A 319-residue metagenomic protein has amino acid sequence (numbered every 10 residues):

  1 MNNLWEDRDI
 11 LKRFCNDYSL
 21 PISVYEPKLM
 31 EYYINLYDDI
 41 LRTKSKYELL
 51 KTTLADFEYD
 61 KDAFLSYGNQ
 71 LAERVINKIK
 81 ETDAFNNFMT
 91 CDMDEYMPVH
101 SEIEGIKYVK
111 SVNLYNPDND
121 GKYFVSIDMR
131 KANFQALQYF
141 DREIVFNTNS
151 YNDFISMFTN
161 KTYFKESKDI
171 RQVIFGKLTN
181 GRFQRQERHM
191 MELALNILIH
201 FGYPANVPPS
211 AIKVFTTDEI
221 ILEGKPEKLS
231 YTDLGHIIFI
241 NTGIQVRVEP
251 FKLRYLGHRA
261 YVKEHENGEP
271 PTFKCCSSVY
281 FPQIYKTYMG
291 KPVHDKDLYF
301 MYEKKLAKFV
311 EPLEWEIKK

Functional and structural regions predicted by a protein language model:
M1-K319: Conserved acidic
